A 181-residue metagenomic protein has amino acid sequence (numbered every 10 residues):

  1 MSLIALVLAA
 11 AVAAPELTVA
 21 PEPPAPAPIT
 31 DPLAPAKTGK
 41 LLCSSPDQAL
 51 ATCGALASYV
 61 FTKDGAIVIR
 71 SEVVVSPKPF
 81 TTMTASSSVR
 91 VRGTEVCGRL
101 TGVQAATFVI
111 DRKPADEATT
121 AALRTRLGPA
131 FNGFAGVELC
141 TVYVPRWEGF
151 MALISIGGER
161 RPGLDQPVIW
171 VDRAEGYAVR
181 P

Functional and structural regions predicted by a protein language model:
M1-A13: Sec-dependent N-terminal signal peptides
A9-A11, K37, V137, L164 (+1 more regions): Generic detection of intrinsically disordered/low-complexity segments and helix-coil linkers/edges
L17-R99, Q104-I110, Y177-P181: N-terminal secretory signal peptides
L33-T38, A122-L123, L127, V168: Generic hydrophobic, helix-prone segments enriched in Leu/Val/Ile
T94, L153-P181: Edge beta-strand at a domain terminus
T101-V137: Mixed-charge, low-complexity intrinsically disordered segments
F131-R161: Long, low-complexity intrinsically disordered regions
